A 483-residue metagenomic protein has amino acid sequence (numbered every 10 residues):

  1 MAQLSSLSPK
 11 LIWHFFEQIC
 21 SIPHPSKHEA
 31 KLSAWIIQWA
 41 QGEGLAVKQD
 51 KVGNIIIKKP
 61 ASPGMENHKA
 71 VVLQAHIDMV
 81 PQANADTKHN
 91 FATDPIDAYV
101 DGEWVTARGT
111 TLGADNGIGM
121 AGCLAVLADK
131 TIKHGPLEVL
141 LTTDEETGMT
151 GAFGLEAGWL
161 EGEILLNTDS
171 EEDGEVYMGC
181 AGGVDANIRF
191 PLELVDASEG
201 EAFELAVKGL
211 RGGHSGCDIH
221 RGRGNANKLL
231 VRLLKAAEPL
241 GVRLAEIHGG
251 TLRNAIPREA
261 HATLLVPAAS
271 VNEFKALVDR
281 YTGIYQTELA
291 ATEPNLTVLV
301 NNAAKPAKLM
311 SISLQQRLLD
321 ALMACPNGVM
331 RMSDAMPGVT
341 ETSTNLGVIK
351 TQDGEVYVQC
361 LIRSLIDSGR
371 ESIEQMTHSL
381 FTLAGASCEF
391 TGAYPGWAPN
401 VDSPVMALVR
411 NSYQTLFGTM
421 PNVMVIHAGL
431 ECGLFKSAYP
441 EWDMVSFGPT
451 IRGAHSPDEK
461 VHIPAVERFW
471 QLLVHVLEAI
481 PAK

Functional and structural regions predicted by a protein language model:
A2-E103: Acidic/His- and Gly-rich active-site-bordering loop/insert found across diverse amide/peptide-bond hydrolases
L4, P9-I12, D334, E341-S343 (+3 more regions): Zn-dependent metallopeptidase/amidohydrolase metal-coordination segment
P23, D101-T106, E146-T147, A152-R363: Midchain, well-structured core segments that form catalytic/ion-binding scaffolds
M65-T147, A152-E163, D185, A202 (+4 more regions): Active-site metal-coordination/substrate-binding segment of hydrolases, especially metallo-dependent peptidases
E66-N67, A268-L277, D367-I373: Short, conserved charged micro-motifs
R223-P239, A268-V271, R317-M323, R331 (+3 more regions): His/Asp/Glu-rich mid-to-C-terminal helical/loop segments that flank catalytic regions of hydrolases
N225-N227, V231-I247, P399-W442: Active-site-adjacent substrate-binding region of metalloamidase/peptidase-like peptide-processing proteins
V339-A428: Substrate-recognition/cap regions that form aromatic- and gly/pro-loop-enriched pockets for small-molecule ligands
